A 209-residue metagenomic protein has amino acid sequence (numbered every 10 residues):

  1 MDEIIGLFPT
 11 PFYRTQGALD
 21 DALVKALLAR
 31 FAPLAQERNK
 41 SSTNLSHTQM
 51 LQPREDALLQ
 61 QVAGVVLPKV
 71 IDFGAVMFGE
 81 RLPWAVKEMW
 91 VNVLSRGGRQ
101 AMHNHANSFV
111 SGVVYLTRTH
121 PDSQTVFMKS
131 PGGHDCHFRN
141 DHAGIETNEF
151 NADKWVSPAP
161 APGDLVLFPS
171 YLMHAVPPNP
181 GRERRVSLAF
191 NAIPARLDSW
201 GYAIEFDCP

Functional and structural regions predicted by a protein language model:
M1-R81, N92, E205-P209: Non-heme Fe(II)/2-oxoglutarate
K25-Q36, G64-H134: Non-heme Fe(II) oxygenase catalytic core, chiefly the N-lobe of the double-stranded beta-helix
A26, N179, S199-Y202: Short conserved micro-motifs at the rims of enzyme active sites and ligand-binding pockets
A63-F73, K154, A161, H174 (+1 more regions): Hydrophobic, well-ordered secondary-structure segments that either form specific early membrane-associated helices used
S95-L165, P194-F206: Catalytic core of non-heme Fe(II) oxygenases with the double-stranded beta-helix
Q100-H103, H174-G181: Short beta-strand His + acidic residue motifs that chelate non-heme Fe in jelly-roll/DSBH and cupin folds
F168-Y171: Short, proline-centered helix/strand-breaking motifs
R182-A192: A short alpha/beta connector and helix-capping loop motif
